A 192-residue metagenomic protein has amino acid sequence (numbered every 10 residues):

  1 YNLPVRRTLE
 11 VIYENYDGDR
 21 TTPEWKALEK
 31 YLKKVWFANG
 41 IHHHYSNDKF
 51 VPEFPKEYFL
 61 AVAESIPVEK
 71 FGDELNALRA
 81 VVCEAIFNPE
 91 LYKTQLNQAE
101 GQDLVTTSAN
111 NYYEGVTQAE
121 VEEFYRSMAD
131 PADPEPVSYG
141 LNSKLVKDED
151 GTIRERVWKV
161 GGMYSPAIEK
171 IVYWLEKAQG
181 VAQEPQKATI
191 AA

Functional and structural regions predicted by a protein language model:
Y1-L141, L145-K147, V157-G180, P185-A188: N-terminal helix-rich structural modules
G151: Short, conserved phosphate-binding/catalytic loop or strand-edge motifs used in phosphoryl-/nucleotidyl-transfer
R154: Residue-level detector of functional hotspots within protein domains
